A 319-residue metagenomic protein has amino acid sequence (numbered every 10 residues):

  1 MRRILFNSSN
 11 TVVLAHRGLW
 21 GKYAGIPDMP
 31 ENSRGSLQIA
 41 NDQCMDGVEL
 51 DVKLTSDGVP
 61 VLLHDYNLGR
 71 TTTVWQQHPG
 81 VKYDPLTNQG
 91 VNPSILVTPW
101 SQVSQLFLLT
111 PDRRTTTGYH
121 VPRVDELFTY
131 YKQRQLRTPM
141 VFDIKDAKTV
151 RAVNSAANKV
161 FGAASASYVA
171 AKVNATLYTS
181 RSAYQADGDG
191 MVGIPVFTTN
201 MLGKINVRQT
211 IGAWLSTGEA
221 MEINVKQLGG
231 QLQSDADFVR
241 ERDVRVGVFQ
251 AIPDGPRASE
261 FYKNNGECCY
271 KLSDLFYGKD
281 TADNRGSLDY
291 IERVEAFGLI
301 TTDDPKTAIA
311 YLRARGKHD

Functional and structural regions predicted by a protein language model:
M1-D319: Phosphate-group recognition and catalysis centered on beta-loop-alpha active-site segments
